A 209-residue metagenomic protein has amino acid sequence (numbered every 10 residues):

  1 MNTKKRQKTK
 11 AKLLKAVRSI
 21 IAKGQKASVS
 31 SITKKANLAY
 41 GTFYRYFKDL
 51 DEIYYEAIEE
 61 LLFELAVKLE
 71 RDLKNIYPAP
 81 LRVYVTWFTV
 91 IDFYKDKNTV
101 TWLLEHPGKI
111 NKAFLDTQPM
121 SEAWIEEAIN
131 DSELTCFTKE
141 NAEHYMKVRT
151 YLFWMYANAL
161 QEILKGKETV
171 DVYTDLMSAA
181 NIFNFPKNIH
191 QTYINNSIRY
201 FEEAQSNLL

Functional and structural regions predicted by a protein language model:
M1-K26, S30-S31: Basic, helix-initiating cap at the start of DNA-binding domains
K12-K23, E64-N75, Y151, M155-I163: Solvent-exposed, amphipathic alpha-helical segments
A22-E52, E56: Helix-turn-helix
F47, I53-E64, W102-L104, A113 (+1 more regions): Alpha-helical DNA-contacting segments of helix-turn-helix folds
E56, E70-D96: Hydrophobic alpha-helical connector segments
F88-L115, P119, E126-E127, N195-N196: Amphipathic alpha-helical segments used for helix-helix packing
K109-N158: Amphipathic alpha-helical packing segments from all-alpha helical-bundle domains
N130, K165-L209: C-terminal peripheral helix-coil segments that are non-catalytic and often amphipathic
